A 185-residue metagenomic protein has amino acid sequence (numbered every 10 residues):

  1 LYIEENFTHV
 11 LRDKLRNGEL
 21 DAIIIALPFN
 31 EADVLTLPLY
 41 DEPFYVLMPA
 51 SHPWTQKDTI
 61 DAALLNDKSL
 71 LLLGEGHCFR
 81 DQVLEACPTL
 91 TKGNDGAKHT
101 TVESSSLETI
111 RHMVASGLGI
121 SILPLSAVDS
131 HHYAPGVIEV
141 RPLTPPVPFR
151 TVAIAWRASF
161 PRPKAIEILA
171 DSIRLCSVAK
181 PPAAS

Functional and structural regions predicted by a protein language model:
L1-A32, G96, E103-L107: Central regulatory/effector-binding core of bacterial HTH transcription factors
R12-D13, L37, A63, R111-H112 (+1 more regions): Alpha-helical segments flanking ligand/cofactor-binding loops in enzyme cores
K14-R16, L65, H112-L118, I154: Hydrophobic residues within well-ordered alpha-helices
I24-V34, D81, E85, T89-L90 (+1 more regions): A ligand-binding cleft/hinge motif common to bilobed small-molecule-binding domains
L27-P28, A50, G76-H77, L125-A127 (+1 more regions): Short secondary-structure boundary segments
D33-L70: Flexible hinge/capping segments at coil-to-helix
W54, S69-K92, R162-D171, S177-A184: Secondary-structure junction motif
I138-P181: A late-sequence structural motif
